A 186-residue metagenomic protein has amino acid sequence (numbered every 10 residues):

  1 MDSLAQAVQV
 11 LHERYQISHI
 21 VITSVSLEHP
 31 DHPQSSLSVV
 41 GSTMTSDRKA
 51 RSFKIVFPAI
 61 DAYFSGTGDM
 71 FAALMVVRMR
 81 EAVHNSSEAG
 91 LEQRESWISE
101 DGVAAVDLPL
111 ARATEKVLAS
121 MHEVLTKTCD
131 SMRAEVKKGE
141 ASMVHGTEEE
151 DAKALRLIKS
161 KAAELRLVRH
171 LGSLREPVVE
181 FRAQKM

Functional and structural regions predicted by a protein language model:
M1-S52, I60-A62, M79-A105: Conserved phosphate/ATP/ADP-binding segment of small-molecule kinases
S3-A7, T67, F71, V106-A113 (+1 more regions): General structural feature for long, well-ordered alpha-helical segments within catalytic domains of soluble enzymes
I17, F57-P58, F71, E123 (+2 more regions): Generic detector of bulky aromatic hydrophobic side chains
H29-D31, F64, L74, H122-D130: Short active-site-adjacent structural elements
F57-V76: Short glycine/threonine-rich catalytic loop with a Thr-x-Gly-x-Asp
A73-E81, A119: Short glycine/serine- and small hydrophobic-enriched flexible loop segments
L91-M186: Charged C-terminal helix
